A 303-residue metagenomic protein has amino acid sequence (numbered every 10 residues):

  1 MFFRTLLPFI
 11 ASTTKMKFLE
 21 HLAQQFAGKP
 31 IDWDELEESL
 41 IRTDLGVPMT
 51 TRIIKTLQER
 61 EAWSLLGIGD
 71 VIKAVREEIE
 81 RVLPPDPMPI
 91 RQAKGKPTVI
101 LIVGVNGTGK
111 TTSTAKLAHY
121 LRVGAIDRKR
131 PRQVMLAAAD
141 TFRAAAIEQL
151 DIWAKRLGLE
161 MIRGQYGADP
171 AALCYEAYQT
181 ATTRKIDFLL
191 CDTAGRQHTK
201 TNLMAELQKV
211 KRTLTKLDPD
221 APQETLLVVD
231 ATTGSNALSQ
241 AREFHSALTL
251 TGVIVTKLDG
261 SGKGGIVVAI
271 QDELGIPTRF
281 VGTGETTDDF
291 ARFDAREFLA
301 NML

Functional and structural regions predicted by a protein language model:
L6-A139, A146-A181, I186-C191: Primarily NTPase-proximal linker/entry elements flanking Walker-type ATP/GTP-binding cores
D44, D140, D192, D230 (+1 more regions): Acidic active-site catalytic centers that drive phospho-/nucleotidyl reactions and related ester hydrolyses
V47-M49, R143, D259, T287: Short hydrophobic/aromatic residue motifs in ordered secondary structure
Q149, P170-R184, H198-L303: Conserved catalytic-core segment of NTP-binding enzymes
A194-R196: Short glycine-rich anion-binding loops that position phosphate/pyrophosphate groups of nucleotides and phosphorylated
